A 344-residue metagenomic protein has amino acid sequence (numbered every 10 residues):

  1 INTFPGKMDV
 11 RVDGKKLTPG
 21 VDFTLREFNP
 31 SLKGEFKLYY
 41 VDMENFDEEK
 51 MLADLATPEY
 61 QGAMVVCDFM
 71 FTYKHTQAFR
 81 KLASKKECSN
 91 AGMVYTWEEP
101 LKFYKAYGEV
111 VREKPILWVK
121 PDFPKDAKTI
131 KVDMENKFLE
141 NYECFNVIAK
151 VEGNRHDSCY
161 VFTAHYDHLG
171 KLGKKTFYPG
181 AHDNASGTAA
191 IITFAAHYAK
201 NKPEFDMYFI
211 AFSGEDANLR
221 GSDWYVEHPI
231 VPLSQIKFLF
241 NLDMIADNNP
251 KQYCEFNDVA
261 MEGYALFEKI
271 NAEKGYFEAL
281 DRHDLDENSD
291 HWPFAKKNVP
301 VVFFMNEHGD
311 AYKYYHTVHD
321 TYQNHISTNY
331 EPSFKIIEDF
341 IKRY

Functional and structural regions predicted by a protein language model:
I1-L17, A78-K81, N90-E109: Protein/peptide-recognition domains central to ubiquitin and immune signaling
I1-M64: Noncatalytic luminal/extracellular "stalk/propeptide" segments of secretory-pathway proteins
T24-E27, L38-M43, V66-Y73, E135-K137 (+5 more regions): Second-shell loop/turn segments in exported
P30-E49, W97-G180, A196, E204: Soluble metallo-hydrolase cores and metallopeptidase-like ectodomains found primarily in the secretory/periplasmic
A63-C67, A91-Y95, I148, C159-T163 (+5 more regions): Structural recognition of the beta-strand scaffold that forms the well-ordered cores of secreted hydrolase catalytic
M70-F71, E98-E99, Y166-H168, A211-N218 (+1 more regions): Acidic, glycine-rich active-site loops and adjacent beta-strand->loop/helix elements that engage anionic groups
A196, A311-Y344: His/Asp/Glu-rich mid-to-C-terminal helical/loop segments that flank catalytic regions of hydrolases
P203, F212-Y314: Metal-dependent peptidase/peptidase-like ectodomains
